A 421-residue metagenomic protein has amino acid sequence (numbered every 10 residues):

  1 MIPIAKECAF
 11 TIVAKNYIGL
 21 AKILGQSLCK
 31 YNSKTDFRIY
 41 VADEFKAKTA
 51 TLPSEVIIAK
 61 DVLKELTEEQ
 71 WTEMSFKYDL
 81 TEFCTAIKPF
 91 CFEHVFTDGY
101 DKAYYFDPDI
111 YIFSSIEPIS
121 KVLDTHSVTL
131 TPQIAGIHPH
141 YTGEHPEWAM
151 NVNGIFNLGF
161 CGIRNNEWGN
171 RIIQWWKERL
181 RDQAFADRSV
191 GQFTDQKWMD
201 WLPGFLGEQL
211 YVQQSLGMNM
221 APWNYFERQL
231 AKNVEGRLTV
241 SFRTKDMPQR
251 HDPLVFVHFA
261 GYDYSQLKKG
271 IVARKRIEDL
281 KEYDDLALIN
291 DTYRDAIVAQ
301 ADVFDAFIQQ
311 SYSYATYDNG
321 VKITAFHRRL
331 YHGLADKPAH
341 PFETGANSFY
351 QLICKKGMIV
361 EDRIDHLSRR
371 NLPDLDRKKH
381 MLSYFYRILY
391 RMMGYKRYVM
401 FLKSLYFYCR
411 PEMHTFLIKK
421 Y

Functional and structural regions predicted by a protein language model:
M1-Y421: Glycosyltransferase catalytic domains, chiefly GT-A lineage
